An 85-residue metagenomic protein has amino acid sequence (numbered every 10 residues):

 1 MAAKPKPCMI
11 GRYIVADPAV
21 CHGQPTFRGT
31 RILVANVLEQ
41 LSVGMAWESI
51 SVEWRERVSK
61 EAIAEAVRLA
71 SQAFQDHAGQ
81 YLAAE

Functional and structural regions predicted by a protein language model:
M1-K4: Hydrophobic packing positions characteristic of elongated beta-solenoid/beta-helix-type spike/fiber shafts
P7-M9, H77-A78: Aromatic-anchored, charged helix-turn/loop surface patch used as a conserved interaction hotspot
C8-S49: A short, structured beta-strand/loop element
L33-E85: Long, charge-rich, low-complexity alpha-helical segments
